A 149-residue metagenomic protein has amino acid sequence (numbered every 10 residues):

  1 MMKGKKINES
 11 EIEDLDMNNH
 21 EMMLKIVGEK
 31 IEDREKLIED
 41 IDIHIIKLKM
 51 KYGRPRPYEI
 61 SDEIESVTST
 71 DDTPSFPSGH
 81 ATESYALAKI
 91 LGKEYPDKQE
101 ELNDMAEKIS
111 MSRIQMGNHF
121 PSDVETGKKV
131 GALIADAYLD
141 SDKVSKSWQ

Functional and structural regions predicted by a protein language model:
M1-H119, K129, L133, A137: Hydrophobic alpha-helical bundle signature of multipass membrane enzymes
T126: Catalytic-core signature of thiol
I134-Q149: C-terminal membrane module of polytopic membrane proteins
